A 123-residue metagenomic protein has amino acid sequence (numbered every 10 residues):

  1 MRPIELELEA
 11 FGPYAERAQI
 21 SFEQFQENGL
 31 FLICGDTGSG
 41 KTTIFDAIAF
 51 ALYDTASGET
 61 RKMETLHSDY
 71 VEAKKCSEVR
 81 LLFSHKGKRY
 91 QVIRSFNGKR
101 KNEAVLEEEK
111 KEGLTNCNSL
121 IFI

Functional and structural regions predicted by a protein language model:
M1-I123: Extreme N-terminal "head/tail" segments of very large remodeling/mechanoenzyme assemblies
